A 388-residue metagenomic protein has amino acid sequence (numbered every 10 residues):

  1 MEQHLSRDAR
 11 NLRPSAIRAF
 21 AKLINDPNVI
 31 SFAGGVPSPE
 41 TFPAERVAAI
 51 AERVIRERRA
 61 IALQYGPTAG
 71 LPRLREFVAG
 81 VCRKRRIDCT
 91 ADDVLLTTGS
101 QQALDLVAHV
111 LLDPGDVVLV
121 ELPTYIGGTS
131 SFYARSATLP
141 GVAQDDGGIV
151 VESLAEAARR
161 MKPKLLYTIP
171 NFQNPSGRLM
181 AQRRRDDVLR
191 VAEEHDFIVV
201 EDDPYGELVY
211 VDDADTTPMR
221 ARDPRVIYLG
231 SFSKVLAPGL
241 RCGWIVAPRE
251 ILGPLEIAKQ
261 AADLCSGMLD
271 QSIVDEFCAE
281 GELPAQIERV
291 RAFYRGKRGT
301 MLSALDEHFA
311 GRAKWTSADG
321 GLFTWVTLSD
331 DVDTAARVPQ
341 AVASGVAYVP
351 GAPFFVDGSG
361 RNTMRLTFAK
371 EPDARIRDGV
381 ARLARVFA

Functional and structural regions predicted by a protein language model:
M1, A343-S344, G358-A388: PLP-dependent enzyme catalytic core of the Aspartate aminotransferase-like
D8-G99, L106, A279-E280, A347 (+1 more regions): N-terminal small-domain helix-loop-helix segment of the aminotransferase-like
V29, P204, V342-R365: Conserved PLP cofactor-binding pocket of PLP-dependent enzymes
R56-D196, G206-P224, Y294, A374: Conserved core of the PLP fold type I
A221-R222, I227-A292: Conserved core segment of the aminotransferase class I/II
D275, A292-L302, K314-T327: Conserved glycine-rich beta-strand-loop-beta hairpin in the small C-terminal domain of fold type I
R312-S344: Conserved PLP-binding catalytic core of the aspartate aminotransferase-like
